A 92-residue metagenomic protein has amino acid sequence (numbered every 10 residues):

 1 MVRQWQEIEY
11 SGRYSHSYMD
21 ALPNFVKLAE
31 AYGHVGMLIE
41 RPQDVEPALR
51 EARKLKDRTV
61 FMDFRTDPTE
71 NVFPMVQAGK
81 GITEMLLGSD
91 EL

Functional and structural regions predicted by a protein language model:
M1-L92: Thiamine diphosphate
